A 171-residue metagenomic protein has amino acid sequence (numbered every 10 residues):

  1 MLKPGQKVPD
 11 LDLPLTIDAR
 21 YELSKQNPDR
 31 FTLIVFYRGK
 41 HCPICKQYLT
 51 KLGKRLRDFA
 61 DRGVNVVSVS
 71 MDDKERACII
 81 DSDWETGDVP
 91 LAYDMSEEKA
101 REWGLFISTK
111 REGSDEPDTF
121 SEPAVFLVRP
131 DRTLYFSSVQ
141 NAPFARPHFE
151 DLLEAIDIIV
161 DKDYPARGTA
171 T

Functional and structural regions predicted by a protein language model:
M1-T171: Chalcogenol-based redox active-site neighborhoods
